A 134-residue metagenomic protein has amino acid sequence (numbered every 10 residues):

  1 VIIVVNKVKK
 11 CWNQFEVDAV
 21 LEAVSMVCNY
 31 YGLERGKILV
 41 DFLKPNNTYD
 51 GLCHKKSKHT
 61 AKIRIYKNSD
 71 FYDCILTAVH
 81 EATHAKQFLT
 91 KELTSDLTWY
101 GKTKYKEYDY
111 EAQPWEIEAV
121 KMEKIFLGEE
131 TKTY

Functional and structural regions predicted by a protein language model:
V1-S57, K67, I125: Auxiliary, metal-adjacent structural segments of Zn-dependent hydrolase domains
Q14, D18, Y72-D73, T77 (+1 more regions): Soluble non-cytosolic domains of exported or imported proteins
N29-G36, E92-T94, E130-Y134: Surface-exposed helix-capping loop/turn segments at secondary-structure junctions
A61-A78: Short pre-active-site segment immediately N-terminal to the catalytic Zn-binding motif
Y72, F88-I117: Post-HEXXH active-site segment of zinc metalloproteases
L76-L89, A119: Active-site recognition of the HExxH zinc-binding catalytic motif
A85-L93, I125-E129: Active-site catalytic microenvironments for nucleophilic, acid-base chemistry
D109, E123-Y134: Long, well-structured alpha-helical subdomains associated with metal-dependent extracellular/ecto-lumenal hydrolases
